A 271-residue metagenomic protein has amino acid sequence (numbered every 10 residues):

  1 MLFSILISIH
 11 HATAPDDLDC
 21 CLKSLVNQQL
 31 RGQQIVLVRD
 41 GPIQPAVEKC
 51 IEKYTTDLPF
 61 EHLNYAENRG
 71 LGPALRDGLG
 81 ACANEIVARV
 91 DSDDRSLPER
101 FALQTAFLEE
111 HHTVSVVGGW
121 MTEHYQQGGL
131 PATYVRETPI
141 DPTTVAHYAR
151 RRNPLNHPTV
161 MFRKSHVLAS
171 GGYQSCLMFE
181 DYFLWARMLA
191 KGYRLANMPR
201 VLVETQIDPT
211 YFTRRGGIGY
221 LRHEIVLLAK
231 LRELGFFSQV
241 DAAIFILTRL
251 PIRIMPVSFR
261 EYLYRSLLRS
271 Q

Functional and structural regions predicted by a protein language model:
A12-N27: Short, well-formed alpha-helical segments that are part of the catalytic scaffolds of diverse glycosyltransferases
Y65-C82: Glycine-rich, basic loop-to-helix element that forms the pyrophosphate-binding segment of sugar-nucleotide handling
V87: Short aromatic/hydrophobic "clamp" motif used to bind/position activated sugar donors
E99-A132: Conserved donor NDP-sugar-binding/catalytic core segment of glycosyltransferases
W120, L195-L202: Catalytic beta-strand/loop signature of glycosyltransferases that borders the donor
W120, V135-N153: Short, flexible, basic/aromatic active-site loop/helix in glycosyltransferases
M178-L184: Acidic donor-binding loop at a coil-to-helix junction in glycosyltransferase catalytic cores that engages
T205, T213-F237: Catalytic core of nucleotide-sugar-dependent glycosyltransferases
